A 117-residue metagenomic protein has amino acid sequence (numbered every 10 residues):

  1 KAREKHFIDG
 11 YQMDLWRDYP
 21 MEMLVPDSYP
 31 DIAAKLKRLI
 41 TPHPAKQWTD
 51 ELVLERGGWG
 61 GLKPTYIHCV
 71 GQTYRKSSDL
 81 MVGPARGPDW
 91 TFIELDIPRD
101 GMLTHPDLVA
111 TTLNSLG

Functional and structural regions predicted by a protein language model:
K1-E22, Q47-V53, R75-S77, M81-P84: Flexible "cap/lid" loop of the alpha/beta hydrolase fold
P20, I32-L36: Internal, well-ordered alpha-helical segments in soluble enzyme and binding-protein domains
P20-D27, I67-C69: Short beta-strand and adjoining strand-loop segment in the mid-core of the Rossmann-like NAD(P)-dependent dehydrogenase
K35-G57, Q72: Active-site nucleophile elbow and catalytic-triad environment of alpha/beta-hydrolase enzymes
E55-G61, A85-G87: Short, conserved loop/helix-junction motifs that constitute active-site signature segments in enzyme catalytic cores
W59-G60, Y66-H68: Short beta-strand/loop motif that positions the catalytic acidic residue of the alpha/beta-hydrolase fold
V70-L103, S115-L116: Conserved loop-alpha-helix segment in the C-terminal half of the alpha/beta-hydrolase fold that carries the catalytic
V109, L113: Hydrophobic "lid"/C-terminal helical patch of Rossmann-like NAD(P)-dependent dehydrogenase/epimerase domains
